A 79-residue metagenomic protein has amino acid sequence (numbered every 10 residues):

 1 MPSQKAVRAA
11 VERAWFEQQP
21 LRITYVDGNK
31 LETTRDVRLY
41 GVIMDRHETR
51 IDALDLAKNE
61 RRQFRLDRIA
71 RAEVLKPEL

Functional and structural regions predicted by a protein language model:
M1-L79: Short glycine- and basic-residue-enriched patches
